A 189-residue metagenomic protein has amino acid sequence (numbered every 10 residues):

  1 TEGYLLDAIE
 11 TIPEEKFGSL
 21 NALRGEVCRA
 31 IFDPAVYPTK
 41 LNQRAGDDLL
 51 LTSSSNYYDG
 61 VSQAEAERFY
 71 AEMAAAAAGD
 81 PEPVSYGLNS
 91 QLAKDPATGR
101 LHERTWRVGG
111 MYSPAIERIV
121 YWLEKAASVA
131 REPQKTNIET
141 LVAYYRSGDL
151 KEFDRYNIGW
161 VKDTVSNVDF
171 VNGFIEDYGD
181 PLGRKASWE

Functional and structural regions predicted by a protein language model:
T1-V27, I31: N-terminal accessory alpha/beta regions
D33-E189: Fold-level signature of zinc-dependent metallopeptidase catalytic domains
